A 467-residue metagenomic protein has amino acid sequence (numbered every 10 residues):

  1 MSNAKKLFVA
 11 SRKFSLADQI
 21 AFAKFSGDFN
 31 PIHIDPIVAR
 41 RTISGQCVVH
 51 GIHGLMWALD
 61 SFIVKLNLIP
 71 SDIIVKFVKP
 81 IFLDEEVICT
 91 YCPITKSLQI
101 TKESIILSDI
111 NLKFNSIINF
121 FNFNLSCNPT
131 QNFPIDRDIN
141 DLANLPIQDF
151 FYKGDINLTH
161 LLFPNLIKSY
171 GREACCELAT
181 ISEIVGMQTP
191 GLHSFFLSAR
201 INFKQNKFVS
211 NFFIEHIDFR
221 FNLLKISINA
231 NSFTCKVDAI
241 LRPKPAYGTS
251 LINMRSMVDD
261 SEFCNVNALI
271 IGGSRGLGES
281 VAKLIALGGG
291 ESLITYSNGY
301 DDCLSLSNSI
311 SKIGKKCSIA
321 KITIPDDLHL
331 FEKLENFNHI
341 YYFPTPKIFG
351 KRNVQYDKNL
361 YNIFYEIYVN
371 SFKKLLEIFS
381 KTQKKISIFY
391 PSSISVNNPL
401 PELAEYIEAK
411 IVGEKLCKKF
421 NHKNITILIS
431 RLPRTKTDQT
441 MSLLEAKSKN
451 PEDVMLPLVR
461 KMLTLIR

Functional and structural regions predicted by a protein language model:
M1-F14, N67-N144, L197-A268: HotDog/MaoC-like acyl-thioester-processing domains
S2-C47, I117-R172: Catalytic strand-loop segment that frames the active site of acyl-thioester-processing enzymes
P243, I429-T437, M441-R467: C-terminal helical subdomain
R255, T345-H422, R431-D438, E445: Catalytic loop of short-chain dehydrogenase/reductase
G273-S274, A404: NAD(P)H cofactor-binding loop motif with strongest signal on the N-terminal glycine-rich segment
S274, V281-A282: N-terminal Rossmann NAD(P)H-binding glycine-rich loop of SDR-like oxidoreductase domains
G290-L304: Conserved glycine-rich Rossmann-like NAD(P)H-binding loop of the short-chain dehydrogenase/reductase
I310-D327: Rossmann-fold cofactor-recognition segment
